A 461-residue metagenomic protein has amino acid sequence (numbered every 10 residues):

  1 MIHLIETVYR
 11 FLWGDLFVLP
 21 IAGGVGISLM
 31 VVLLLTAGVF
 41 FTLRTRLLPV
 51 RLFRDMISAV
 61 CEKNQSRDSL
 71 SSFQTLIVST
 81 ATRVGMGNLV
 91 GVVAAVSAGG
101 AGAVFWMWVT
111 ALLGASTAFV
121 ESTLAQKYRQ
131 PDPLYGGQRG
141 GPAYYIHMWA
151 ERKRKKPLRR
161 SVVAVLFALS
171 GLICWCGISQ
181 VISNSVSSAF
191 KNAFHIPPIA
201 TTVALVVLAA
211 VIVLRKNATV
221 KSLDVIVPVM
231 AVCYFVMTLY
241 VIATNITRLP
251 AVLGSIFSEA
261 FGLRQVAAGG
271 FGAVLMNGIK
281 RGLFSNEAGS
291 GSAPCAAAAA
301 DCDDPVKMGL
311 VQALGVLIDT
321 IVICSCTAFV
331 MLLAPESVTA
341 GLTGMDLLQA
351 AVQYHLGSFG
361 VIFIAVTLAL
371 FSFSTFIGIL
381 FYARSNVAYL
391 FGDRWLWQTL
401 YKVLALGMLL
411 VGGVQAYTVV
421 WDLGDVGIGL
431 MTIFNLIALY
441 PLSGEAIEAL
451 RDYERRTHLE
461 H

Functional and structural regions predicted by a protein language model:
M1-M86, V96-A103, G114, A438-H461: N-terminal alpha-helical transmembrane segments of multi-pass membrane transport and channel/translocase proteins
L33, A37, F41-I57, V163 (+7 more regions): Membrane-interface loop-to-helix entry segments
A37-T42, L113-Q138, H147-N184, S188-I212 (+2 more regions): Helix-loop-helix module between adjacent transmembrane segments
R44-P49, N88-V92, C174-S187, A210-S222 (+4 more regions): Transmembrane helix-loop junctions in multi-pass membrane proteins
L47-S72, A94, G100-A101, S116-P157 (+3 more regions): Flexible loop linkers connecting adjacent transmembrane helices in multi-pass alpha-helical membrane transporters
S66-A98, L124-K127, L134-W149, L169 (+1 more regions): Alpha-helical membrane segments and immediately flanking helix-loop junctions that form or couple to the substrate/ion
L113-E121, T201-K216, V227-T247, K280-L283 (+2 more regions): Selective recognition of specific alpha-helical transmembrane segments in multi-pass small-molecule
E121-P133, L239-S255, G269, A299-A300 (+1 more regions): Extracellular/periplasmic helix-exit of transmembrane alpha-helices
